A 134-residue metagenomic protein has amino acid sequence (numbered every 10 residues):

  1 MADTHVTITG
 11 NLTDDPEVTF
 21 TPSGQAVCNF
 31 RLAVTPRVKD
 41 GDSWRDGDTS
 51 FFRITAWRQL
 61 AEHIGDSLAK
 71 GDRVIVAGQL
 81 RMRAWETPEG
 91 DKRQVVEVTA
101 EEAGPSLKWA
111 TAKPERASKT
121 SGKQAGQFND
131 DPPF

Functional and structural regions predicted by a protein language model:
M1-T4, T19-S23, K39-R45, E62 (+3 more regions): Acidic, gly/ser/pro-rich intrinsically disordered tails
A2, V6-D48, A84, K92-Q94: Core FKBP-type peptidyl-prolyl cis-trans isomerase
I8-L12, L32, K70-M82, A100: OB-fold and OB-like beta-barrel modules that bind single-stranded nucleic acids
N11-T21, T55, E62, D66-S67 (+2 more regions): N-terminal targeting helices
T49-Q59: Beta-strand/loop nucleic-acid-binding surfaces
W57-R93, S106-L107: Beta-rich strand-turn-strand
Q94-G104: A short hydrophobic beta-strand segment most commonly corresponding to one strand of the jelly-roll/cupin
